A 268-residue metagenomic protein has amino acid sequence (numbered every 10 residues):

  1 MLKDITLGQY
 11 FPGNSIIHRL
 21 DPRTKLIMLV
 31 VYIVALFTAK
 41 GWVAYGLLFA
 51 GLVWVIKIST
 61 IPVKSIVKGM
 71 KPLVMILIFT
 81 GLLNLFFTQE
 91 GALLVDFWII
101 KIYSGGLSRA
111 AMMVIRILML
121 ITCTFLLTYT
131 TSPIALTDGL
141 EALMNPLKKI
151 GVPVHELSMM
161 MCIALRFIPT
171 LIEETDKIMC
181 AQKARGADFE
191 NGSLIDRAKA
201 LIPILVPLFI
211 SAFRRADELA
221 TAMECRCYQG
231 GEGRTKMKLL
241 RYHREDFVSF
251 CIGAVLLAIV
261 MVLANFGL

Functional and structural regions predicted by a protein language model:
M1-A44, L48-K57, A142-N145, K149-V152 (+3 more regions): Transmembrane alpha-helix interface motif
N14, F37, T60-S65, F97 (+4 more regions): Membrane-helix interfacial "entry" motifs
K25, V63-V74, S249: Alpha-helical transmembrane segments and their helix-start/interface "positive-inside/aromatic belt" motifs in integral
G41, Y45, T60-K64, T88-D96 (+2 more regions): Transmembrane helix-loop junctions in multipass membrane proteins, especially transporters and channels
G51-I61, I76-F79: Alpha-helical transmembrane segments and their membrane-interface exit regions
G69-L73, L77, V114, L118-I121 (+5 more regions): Loop-to-transmembrane-helix entry motif
M70-A187, L194: Juxtamembrane/interface alpha-helical elements of multi-pass membrane proteins
